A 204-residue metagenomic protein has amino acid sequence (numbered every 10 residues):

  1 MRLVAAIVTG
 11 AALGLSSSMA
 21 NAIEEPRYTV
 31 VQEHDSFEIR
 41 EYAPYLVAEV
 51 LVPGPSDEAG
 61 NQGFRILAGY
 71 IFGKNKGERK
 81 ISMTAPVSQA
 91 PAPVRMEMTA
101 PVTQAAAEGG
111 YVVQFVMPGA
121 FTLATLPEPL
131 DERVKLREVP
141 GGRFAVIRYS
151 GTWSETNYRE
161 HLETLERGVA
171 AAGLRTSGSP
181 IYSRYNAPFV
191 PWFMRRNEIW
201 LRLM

Functional and structural regions predicted by a protein language model:
R2-M204: A solvent-exposed interaction/effector surface
